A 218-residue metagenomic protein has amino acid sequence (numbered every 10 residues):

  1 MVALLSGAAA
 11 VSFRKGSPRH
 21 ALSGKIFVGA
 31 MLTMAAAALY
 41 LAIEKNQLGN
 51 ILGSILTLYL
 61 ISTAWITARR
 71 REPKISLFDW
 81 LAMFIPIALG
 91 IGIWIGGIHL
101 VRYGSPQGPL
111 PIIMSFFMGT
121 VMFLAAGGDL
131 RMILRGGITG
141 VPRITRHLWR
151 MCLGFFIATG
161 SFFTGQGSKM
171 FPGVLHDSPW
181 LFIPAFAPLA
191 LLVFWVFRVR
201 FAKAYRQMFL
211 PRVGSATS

Functional and structural regions predicted by a protein language model:
M1-S218: Alpha-helical membrane insertion/targeting regions
